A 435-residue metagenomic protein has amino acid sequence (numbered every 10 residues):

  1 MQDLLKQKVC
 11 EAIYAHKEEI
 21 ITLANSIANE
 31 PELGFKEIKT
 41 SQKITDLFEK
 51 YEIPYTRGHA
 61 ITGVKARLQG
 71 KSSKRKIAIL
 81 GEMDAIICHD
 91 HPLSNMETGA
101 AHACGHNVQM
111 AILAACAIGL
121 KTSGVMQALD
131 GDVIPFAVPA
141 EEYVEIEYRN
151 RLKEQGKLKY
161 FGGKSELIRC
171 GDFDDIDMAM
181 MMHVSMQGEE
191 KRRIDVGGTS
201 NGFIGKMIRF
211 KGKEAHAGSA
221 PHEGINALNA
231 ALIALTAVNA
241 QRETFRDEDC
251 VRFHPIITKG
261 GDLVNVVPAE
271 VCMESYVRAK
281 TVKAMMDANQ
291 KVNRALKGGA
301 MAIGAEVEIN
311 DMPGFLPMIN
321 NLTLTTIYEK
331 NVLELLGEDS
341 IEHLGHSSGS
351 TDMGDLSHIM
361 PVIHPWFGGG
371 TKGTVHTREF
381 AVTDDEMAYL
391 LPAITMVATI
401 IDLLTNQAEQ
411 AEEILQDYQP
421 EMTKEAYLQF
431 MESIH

Functional and structural regions predicted by a protein language model:
Q2-A103, N107-I134, P139-A140: Acidic/His- and Gly-rich active-site-bordering loop/insert found across diverse amide/peptide-bond hydrolases
L4, N229-H435: Metal-dependent amide/peptide-bond hydrolase catalytic core, centered on the "pita-bread" metallohydrolase fold
I27, A66, I79, H106 (+8 more regions): Divalent metal-coordination and catalytic microenvironments
A28-E30, H102, H106-Q109, M181-S185 (+3 more regions): Histidine-centered active-site/metal-ligand motif
T56-H59, P135, M180-M182, P365-F367: General beta-strand structural signal in soluble alpha/beta enzymes
I79-L93, T199-F210, W366-V375: Acidic-glycine-rich active-site phosphate/pyrophosphate-binding loop
H91-A101, N107, L120-H254, G261-V266: Histidine/acidic-residue-rich, glycine-tolerant segments that coordinate divalent metal ions
